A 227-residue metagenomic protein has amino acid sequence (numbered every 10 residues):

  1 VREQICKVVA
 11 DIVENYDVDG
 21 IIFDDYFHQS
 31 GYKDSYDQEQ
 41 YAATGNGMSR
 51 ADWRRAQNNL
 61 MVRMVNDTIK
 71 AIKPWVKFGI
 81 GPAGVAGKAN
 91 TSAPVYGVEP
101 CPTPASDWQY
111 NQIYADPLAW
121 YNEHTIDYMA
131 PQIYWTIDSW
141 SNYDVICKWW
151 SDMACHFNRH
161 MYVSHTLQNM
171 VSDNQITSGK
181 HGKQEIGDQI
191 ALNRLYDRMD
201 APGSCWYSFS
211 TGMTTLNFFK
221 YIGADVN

Functional and structural regions predicted by a protein language model:
V1-T125, Y134: Polysaccharide-binding and catalytic clefts of secreted carbohydrate-active enzymes
D24, G31, Q40, K88 (+5 more regions): A sequence-level detector of short, solvent-exposed, charge-rich linear segments
Y36-D37, A93-V95, Y143-I146, F219-Y221: Short, glycine/charged-enriched secondary-structure capping and boundary segments
R50-F78, P82-A83, W140-V171, N227: P-loop/Walker A phosphate-binding loop and immediately adjacent motor/lid segment at beta-alpha junctions
Y114-W140, S151-N227: Substrate-binding cleft of secreted/luminal carbohydrate-active enzymes
